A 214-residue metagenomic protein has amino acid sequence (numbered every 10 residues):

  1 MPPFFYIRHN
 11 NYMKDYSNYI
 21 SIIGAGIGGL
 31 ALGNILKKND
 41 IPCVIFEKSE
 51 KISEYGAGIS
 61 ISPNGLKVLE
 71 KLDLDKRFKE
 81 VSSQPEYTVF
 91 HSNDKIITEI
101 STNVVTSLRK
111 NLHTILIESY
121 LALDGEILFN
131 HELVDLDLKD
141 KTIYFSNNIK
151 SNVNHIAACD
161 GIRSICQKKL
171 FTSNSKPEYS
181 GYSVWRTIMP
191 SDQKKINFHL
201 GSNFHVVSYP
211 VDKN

Functional and structural regions predicted by a protein language model:
M1-I20, K38-N39: Extreme N-terminal leader/targeting segments of oxidoreductases
Y12-I20, S62-F171, S175-I188: Conserved N-terminal helical subregion
S21, L30-N34, E47: A generic "structured core" feature
A25-I27: Glycine-rich Rossmann-fold phosphate-binding loop(s) that bind the pyrophosphate of adenine dinucleotide cofactors
L32-I41, V68: A short, Lys/Arg-enriched amphipathic alpha-helix followed by its capping loop at the start of a domain
K37-G56: Glycine-rich FAD pyrophosphate-binding loop
K51-K67: Conserved N-terminal glycine-rich FAD pyrophosphate-binding loop of Rossmann-like flavoproteins
T187, I196-N214: Active-site substrate-recognition segment that forms the wall of the catalytic cavity or substrate channel
